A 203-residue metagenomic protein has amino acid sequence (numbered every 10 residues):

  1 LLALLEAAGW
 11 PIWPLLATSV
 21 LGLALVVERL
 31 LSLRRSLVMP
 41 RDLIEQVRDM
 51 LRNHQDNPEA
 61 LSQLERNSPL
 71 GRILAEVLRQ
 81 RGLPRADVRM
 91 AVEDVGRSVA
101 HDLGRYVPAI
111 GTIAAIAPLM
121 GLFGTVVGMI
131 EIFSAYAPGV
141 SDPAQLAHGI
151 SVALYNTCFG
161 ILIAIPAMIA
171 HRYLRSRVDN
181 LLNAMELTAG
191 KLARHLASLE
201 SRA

Functional and structural regions predicted by a protein language model:
L1-D42: Hydrophobic membrane-targeting segments
A3, S134-H148: Membrane-interfacial hairpin junctions
G9, L23, P58-E59, L74 (+3 more regions): Residue-level signature of catalytic and energy-coupling elements of molecular machines, predominantly ATP/GTP-dependent
I12-L25, G111-P118, G124, I163-A167: Alpha-helical transmembrane segments of integral membrane proteins
L25-L33, E131, I169-Y173: Short hydrophobic alpha-helical membrane-anchoring segments
V38-F123, V127-P138, R172-A203: Predominantly long cytosolic amphipathic alpha-helical stalk/bundle segments
A144, H148-H171, R175: Pore-lining and gate-forming transmembrane alpha-helices of multi-pass membrane transport proteins
